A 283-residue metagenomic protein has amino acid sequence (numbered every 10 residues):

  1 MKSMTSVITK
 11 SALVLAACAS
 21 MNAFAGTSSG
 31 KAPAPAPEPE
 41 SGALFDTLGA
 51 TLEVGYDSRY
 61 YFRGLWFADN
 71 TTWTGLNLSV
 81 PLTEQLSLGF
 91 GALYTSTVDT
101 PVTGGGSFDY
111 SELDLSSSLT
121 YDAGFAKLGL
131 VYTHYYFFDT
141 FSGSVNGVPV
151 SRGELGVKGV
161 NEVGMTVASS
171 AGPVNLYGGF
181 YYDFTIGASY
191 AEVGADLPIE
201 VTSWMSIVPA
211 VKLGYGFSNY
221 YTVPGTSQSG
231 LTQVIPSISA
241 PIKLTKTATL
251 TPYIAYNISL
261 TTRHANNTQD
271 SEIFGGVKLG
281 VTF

Functional and structural regions predicted by a protein language model:
M1-G49: Cleavable N-terminal export/targeting peptides
G42-S58, I273, V281: Transmembrane beta-strand segments of Gram-negative outer membrane beta-barrel proteins
D46-L48, A68-T74, D109-L113, V157-V163 (+3 more regions): Residues that define the transmembrane beta-barrel architecture of outer-membrane proteins
A50-L52, E84-F90, G124-L130, G172-G178 (+2 more regions): Repeated loop/turn-to-beta-strand initiation elements of outer-membrane beta-barrel proteins
V54-Y56, T74-V80, A92, L115-Y121 (+8 more regions): Residues on the lipid-exposed face of transmembrane beta-strands in outer-membrane beta-barrel proteins
S58-G64, L82, S96-V102, Y136-S142 (+4 more regions): Gram-negative outer-membrane beta-barrel proteins
F67, A92-G194, T262: Outer-membrane pore/translocation modules
S206-Q269: Outer membrane beta-barrel transmembrane domains
